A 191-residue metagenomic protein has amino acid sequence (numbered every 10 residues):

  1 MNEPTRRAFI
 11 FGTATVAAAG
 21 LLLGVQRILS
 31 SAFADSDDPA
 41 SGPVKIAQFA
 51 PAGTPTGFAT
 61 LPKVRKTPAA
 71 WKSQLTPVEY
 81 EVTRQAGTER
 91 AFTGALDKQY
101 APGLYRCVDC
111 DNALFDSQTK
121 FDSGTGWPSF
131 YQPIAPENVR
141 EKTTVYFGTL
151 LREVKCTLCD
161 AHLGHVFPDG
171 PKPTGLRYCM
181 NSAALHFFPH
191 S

Functional and structural regions predicted by a protein language model:
M1-G20: N-terminal secretory signal peptides and thylakoid transit peptides that target proteins across membranes
L23-A69, S73: C-terminal segment of N-terminal export signals and the immediately downstream linker at the start of the mature
A50, K63-K66, K72, V82-R106 (+1 more regions): A short Gly-Trp-Pro
